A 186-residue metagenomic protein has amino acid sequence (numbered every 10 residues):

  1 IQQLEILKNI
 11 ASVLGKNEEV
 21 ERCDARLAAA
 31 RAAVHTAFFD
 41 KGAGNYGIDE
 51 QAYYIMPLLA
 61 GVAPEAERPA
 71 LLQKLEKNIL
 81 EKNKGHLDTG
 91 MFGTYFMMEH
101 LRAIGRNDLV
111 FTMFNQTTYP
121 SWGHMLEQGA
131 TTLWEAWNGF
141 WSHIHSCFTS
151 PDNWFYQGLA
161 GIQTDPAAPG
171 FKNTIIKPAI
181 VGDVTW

Functional and structural regions predicted by a protein language model:
I1-N17, I55-A66, F96-G105, Y156-I162: Well-ordered alpha-helical scaffold segments within catalytic/enzyme domains
Q2-I6, E18, R22-A25, A29 (+7 more regions): Generic recognition of stable, solvent-exposed alpha-helical segments in well-folded globular domains
N9-V13, A32-F39, L80, R102-R106 (+2 more regions): Sec-exported extracytoplasmic/periplasmic mature domains
A11, A25, D108-W186: Non-catalytic C-terminal accessory modules of carbohydrate-active enzymes
S12, E19, G42-A43, K82 (+2 more regions): Residue-level detector of alpha-helix boundaries and kinks
A25-T94, T112-Y119, G123-E135, V181-W186: Extended glycan-interaction surfaces of carbohydrate-active proteins
